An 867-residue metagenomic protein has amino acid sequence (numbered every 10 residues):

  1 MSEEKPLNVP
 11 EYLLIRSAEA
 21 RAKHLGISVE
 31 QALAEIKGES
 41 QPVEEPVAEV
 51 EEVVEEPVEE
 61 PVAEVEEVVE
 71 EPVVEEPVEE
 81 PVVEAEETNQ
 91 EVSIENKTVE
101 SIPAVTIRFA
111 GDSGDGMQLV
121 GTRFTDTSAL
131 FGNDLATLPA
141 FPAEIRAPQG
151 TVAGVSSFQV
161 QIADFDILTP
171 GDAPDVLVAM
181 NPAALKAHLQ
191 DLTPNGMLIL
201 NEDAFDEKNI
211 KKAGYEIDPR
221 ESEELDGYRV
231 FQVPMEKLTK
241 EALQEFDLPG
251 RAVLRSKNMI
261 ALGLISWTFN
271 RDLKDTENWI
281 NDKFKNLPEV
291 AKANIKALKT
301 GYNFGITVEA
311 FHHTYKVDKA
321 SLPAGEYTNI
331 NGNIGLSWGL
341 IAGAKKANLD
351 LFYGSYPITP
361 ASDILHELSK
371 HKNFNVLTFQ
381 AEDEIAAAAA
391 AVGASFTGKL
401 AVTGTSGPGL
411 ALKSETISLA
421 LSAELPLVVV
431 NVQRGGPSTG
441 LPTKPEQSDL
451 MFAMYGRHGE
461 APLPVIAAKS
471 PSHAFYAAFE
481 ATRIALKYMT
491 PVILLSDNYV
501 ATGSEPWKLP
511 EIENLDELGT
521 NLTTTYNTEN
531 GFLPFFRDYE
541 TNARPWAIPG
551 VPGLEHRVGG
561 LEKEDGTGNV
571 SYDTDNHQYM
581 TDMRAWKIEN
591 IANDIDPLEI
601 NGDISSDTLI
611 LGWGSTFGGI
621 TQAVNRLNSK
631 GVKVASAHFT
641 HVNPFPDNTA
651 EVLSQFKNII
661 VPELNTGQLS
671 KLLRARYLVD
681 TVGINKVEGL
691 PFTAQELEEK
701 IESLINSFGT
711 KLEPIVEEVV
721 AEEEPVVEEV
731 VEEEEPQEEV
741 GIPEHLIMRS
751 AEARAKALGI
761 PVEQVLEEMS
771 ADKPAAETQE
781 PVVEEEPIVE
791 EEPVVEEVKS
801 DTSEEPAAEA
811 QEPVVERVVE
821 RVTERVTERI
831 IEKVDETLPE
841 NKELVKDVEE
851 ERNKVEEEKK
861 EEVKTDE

Functional and structural regions predicted by a protein language model:
M1-L33, E39, V726-E767: Intrinsically disordered, low-complexity regulatory segments in eukaryotic proteins
S40-E91, P714-E739, E767, A771-K846 (+1 more regions): Acidic, proline-/serine-/threonine-rich low-complexity intrinsically disordered repeat tracts
E64-E67, E76-A85, W279-H312, A547-I588: Helix-enriched interaction subdomains in cytosolic or periplasmic regions, typified by TIR/SEFIR signaling/NADase cores
E86-A347: Active-site cofactor/cluster-binding pocket
I94, S101-P194, W338, G343 (+3 more regions): Thiamine diphosphate
A104-V105, E241-L243, A310-G325, G343-D350 (+5 more regions): Gly-rich Lys/Arg/Thr-decorated short loops/hinges at beta-loop-alpha junctions or inter-strand turns that position
G171, L225-Y228, Q232-E236, K444-P491 (+3 more regions): Conserved thiamine diphosphate
L322, I330-G339, A347, A477 (+1 more regions): Flexible, low-complexity linker and terminal segments
